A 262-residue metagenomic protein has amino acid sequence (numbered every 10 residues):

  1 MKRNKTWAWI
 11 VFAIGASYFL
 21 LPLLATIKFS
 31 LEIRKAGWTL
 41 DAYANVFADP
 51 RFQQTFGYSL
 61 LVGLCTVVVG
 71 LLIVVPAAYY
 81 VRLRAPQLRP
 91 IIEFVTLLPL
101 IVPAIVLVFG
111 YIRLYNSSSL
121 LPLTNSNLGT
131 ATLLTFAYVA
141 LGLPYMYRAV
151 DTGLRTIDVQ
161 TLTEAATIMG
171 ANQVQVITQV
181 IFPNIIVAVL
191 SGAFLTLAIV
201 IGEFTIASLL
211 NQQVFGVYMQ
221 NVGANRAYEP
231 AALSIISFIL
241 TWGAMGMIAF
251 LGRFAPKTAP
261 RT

Functional and structural regions predicted by a protein language model:
R3-K35, A48-R155, V180, N184-F204 (+2 more regions): Membrane-water interface segments at the C-terminal ends of transmembrane alpha-helices in multi-pass inner-membrane
K35-A48, L210-V222: Short hydrophobic, aromatic-rich alpha-helical segments embedded in or entering the lipid bilayer of multi-pass
G153-T163: Left-handed beta-helix
A166: The alpha-helix within a helix-turn-helix
M169-G170, P183: Glycine/proline-centered hinge or cleavage motifs at structural transition points of membrane proteins
G252-T262: Short cytosolic juxtamembrane segments of multi-pass membrane proteins
